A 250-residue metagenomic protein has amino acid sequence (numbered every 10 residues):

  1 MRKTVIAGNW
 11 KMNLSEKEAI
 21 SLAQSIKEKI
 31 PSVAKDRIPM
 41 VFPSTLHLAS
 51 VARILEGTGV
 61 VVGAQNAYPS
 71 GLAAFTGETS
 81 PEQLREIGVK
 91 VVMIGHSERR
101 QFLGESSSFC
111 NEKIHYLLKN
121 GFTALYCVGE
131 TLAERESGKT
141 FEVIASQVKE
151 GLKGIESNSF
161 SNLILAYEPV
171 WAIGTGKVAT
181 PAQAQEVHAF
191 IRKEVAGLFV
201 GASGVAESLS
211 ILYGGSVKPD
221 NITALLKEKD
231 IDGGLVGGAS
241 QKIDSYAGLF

Functional and structural regions predicted by a protein language model:
M1-F250: Active-site loop-to-helix "anion-binding N-cap" substructures in soluble metabolic enzymes
